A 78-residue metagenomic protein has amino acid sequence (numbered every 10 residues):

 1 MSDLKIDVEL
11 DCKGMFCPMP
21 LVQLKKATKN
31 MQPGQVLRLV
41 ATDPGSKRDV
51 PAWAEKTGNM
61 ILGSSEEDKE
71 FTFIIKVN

Functional and structural regions predicted by a protein language model:
M1-S2, K29, G63-S65: Short secondary-structure boundary/capping segments
S2-D3, K76: Signature of N-terminal electron-transfer/Fe-S-associated modules in redox systems
I6-K13: Short amphipathic
D7, G34-R38, E70-T72: Intrinsic-disorder/low-complexity, polar/charged segments enriched in Ser/Thr/Lys/Arg/Asp/Glu/Gln
D11, Q23, I74: Conserved beta-strand segments that form the floor/walls of ligand-binding pockets within enzyme and binding domains
M15-M60: Amphipathic, hydrophobic secondary-structure cores in small proteins
P51-N78: C-terminal structural segments of small proteins and small subunits
